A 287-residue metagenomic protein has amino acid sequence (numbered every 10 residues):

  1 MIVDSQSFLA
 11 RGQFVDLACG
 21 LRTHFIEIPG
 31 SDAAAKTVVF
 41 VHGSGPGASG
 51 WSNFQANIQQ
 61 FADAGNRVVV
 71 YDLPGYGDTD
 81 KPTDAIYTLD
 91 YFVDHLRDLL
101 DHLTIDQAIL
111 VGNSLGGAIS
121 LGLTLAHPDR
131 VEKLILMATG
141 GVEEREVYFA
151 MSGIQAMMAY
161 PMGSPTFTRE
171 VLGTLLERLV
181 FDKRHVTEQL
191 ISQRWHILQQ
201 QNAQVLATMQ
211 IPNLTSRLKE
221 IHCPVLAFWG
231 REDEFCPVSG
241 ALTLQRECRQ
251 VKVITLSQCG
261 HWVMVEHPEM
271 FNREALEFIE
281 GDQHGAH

Functional and structural regions predicted by a protein language model:
L21, E27-D78: Conserved HGGG/HGGXW glycine-rich cap/lid loop of the alpha/beta-hydrolase fold
V70-V111, R273: Active-site loop/oxyanion-hole signature of alpha/beta-hydrolase fold enzymes
G112, G116, S120: Gly/Ala-rich beta-loop-alpha elbow adjacent to hydrolase catalytic centers
L121, L125, E132-S164: Flexible "cap/lid" loop of the alpha/beta hydrolase fold
R169-T174, L190-S216: Hydrophobic, aromatic-rich cap/lid helix
I221, A227-W229: Short beta-strand/loop motif that positions the catalytic acidic residue of the alpha/beta-hydrolase fold
E232-C236: Acidic catalytic loop of the alpha/beta-hydrolase fold
V251-H287: Catalytic active-site module of serine/aspartate enzymes centered on a nucleophile-bearing elbow/loop
